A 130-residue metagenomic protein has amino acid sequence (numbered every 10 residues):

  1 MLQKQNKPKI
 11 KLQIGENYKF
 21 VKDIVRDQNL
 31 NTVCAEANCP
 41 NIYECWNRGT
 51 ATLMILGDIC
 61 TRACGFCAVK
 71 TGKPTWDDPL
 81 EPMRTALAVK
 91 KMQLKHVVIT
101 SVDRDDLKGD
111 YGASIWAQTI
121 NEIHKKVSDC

Functional and structural regions predicted by a protein language model:
M1-A63: Flexible, acidic/Gly-rich N-terminal and inter-domain linker regions that tether and position cofactor-handling modules
G49-C130: Conserved Radical SAM active-site core
